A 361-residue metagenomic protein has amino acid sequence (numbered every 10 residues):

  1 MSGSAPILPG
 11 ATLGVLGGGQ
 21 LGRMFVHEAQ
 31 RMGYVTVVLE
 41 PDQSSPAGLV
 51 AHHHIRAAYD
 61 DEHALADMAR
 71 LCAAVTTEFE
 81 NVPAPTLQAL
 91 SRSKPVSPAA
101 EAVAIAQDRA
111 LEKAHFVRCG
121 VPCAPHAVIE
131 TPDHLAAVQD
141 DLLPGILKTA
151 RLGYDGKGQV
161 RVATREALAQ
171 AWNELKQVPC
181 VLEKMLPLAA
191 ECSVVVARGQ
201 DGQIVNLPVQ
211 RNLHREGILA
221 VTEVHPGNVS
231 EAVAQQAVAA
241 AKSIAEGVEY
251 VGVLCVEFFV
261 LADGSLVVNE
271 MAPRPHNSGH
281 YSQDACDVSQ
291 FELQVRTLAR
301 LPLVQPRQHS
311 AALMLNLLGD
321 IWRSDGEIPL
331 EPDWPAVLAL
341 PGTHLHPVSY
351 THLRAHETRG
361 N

Functional and structural regions predicted by a protein language model:
M1-L111, D133: ATP-binding N-terminal substructure of ATP-dependent carboxylate-amine bond-forming enzymes
A11, A124, K157, A190-C192 (+5 more regions): Change "...and in nucleic-acid phosphodiester-cleaving endonucleases..." to "...and in nucleic-acid processing enzymes
S93, A99-V160, R165: A conserved helix-loop-beta module that forms one wall/lid of the active-site cleft in ATP-utilizing catalytic domains
G158, V162-V256, V260-A262: Internal nucleotide-binding/catalytic subdomain
Q235-V256, A262, A272-S324: Active-site "cap" helix and flanking loop/linker of ATP-utilizing ligase/carboxylase catalytic domains
H309-S310, L317-Y350: Glycine-rich active-site loop/lid that clamps phosphate-bearing ligands
T351-T358: Conserved small/polar residues in nucleotide/adenosyl-binding loops
